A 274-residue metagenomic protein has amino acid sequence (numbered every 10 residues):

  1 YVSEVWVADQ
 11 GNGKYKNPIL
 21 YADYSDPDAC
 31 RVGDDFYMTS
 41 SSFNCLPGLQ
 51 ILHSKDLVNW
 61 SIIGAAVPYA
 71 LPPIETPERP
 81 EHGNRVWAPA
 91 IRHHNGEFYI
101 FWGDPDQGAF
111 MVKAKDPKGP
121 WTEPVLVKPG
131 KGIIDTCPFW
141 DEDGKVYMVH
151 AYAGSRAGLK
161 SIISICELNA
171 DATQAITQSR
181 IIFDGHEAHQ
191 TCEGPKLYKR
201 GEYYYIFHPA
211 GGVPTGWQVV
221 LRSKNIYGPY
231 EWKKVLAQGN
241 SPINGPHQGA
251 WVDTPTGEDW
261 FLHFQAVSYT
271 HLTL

Functional and structural regions predicted by a protein language model:
W6-I19, W60-R79, V112-G130, N169-Q190 (+1 more regions): Blade-edge beta-strand/turn elements of extracellular beta-propeller and related beta-sheet repeat scaffolds
N12-D34: Mature N-terminal segment immediately following signal peptide/propeptide cleavage in secreted/periplasmic
D23-S25, W87, G132-D135, T191-E193 (+1 more regions): Beta-rich catalytic cores
C30, Q50-K55, F110-K115, S164-N169 (+2 more regions): Conserved hydrophobic/aromatic positions in well-ordered beta-strands
C30-C45, L52, E81, V86-P105 (+7 more regions): Hydrophobic core segments of beta-strands in well-ordered, beta-rich domains
S40-V67: Beta-propeller domains
Q218-I226, Y230-S268: Catalytic-core region of carbohydrate-active enzymes that cleave or remodel glycosidic bonds
T270-L274: Conserved small/polar residues in nucleotide/adenosyl-binding loops
